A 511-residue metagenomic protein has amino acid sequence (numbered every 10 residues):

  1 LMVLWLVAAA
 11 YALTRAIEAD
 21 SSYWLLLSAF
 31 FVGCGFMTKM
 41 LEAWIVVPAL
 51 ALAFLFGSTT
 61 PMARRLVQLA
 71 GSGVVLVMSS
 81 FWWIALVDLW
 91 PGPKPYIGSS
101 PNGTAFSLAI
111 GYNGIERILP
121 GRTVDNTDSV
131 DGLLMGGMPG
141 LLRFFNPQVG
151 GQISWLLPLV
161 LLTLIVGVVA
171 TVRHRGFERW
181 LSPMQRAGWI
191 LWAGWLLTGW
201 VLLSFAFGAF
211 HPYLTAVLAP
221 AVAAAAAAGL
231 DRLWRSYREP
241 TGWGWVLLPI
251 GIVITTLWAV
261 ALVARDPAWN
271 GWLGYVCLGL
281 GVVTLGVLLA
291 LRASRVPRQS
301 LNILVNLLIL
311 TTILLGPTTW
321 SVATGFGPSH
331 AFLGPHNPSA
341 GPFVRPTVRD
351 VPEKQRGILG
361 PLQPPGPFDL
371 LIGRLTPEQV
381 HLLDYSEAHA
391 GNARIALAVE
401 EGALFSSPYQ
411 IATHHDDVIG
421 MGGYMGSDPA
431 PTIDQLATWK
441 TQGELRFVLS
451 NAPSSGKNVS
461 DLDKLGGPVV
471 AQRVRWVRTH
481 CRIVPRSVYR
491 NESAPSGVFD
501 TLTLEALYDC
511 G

Functional and structural regions predicted by a protein language model:
M2-E18, F31-V32, A51, A225: Specific aromatic-rich, kink-prone transmembrane helix
V7-W24, F54-L55, L230-W234: Membrane-interface transmembrane helices that cradle and orient dolichyl/undecaprenyl
Y11, L25-K39, A51, V75 (+1 more regions): Membrane-interface alpha helices of multi-pass inner-membrane proteins
A12-R15, I45-V77, L278-R295: Perimembrane helix-loop-helix junctions
I17-G33, P249-I252: Short hydrophobic alpha-helices at membrane interfaces in multi-pass membrane enzymes
V67-G136, G140-F144, I313-R349: Aromatic-rich transmembrane-lumenal/periplasmic boundary elements in polytopic membrane proteins
F144-S182, G286-R292: Hydrophobic, aromatic-rich transmembrane alpha-helices and their immediate juxtamembrane boundary segments
L315-G426, K440-W476, C481-T503, C510: Short periplasmic/luminal acceptor-recognition loop of GT-C membrane glycosyltransferases, typified by
